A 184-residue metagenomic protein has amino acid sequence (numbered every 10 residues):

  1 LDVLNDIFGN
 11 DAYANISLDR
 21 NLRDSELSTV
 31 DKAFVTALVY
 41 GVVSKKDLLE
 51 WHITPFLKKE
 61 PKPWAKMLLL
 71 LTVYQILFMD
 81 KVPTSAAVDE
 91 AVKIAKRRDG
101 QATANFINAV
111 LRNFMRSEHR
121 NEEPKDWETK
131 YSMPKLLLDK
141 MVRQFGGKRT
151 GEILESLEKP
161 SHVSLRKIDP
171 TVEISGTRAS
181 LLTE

Functional and structural regions predicted by a protein language model:
L1-E184: Class I Rossmann-like S-adenosyl-L-methionine
